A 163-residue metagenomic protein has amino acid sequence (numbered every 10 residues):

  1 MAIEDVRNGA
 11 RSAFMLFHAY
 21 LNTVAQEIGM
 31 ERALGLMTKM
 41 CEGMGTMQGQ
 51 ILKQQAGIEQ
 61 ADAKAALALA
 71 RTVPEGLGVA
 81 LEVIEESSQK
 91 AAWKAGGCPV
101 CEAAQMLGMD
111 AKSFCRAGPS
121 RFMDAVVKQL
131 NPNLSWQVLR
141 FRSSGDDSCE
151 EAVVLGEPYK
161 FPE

Functional and structural regions predicted by a protein language model:
M1-A92, P99-A117, K128-E150, L155-E163: N-terminal accessory segment detector
G118-F122: ATP phosphate-binding glycine-rich loop and adjacent ATP-lid/helix-beta elements within ATP-binding kinase/ATPase
